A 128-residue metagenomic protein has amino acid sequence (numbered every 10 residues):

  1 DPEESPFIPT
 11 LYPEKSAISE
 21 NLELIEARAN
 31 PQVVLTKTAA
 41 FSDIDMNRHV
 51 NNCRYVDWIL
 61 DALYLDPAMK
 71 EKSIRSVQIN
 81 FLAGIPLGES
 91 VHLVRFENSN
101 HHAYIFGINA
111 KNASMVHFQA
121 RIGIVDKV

Functional and structural regions predicted by a protein language model:
D1-I18, I85-L87, F96-V128: HotDog/MaoC-like acyl-thioester-processing domains
D1-S73: Hot-dog-fold acyl-thioester-processing enzymes
V34-T36, S76, Q119-R121: Well-ordered beta-strand positions in beta-sheet-rich domains
T36-A40, N80, G123: Generic structural detector for well-ordered beta-strands
D45-V50, V56, I85-L87, V91 (+1 more regions): A generic structural micro-environment signature that highlights single residues at secondary-structure boundaries
R54-W58, F81, I105, I124: Broad hydrophobic/π-residue packing in well-ordered secondary structure
L63, P67, I74, A120-V128: Hydrophobic, proline/glycine-rich low-complexity stretches
D66-Y104: A conserved acidic, glycine/proline-rich C-terminal tail/linker
